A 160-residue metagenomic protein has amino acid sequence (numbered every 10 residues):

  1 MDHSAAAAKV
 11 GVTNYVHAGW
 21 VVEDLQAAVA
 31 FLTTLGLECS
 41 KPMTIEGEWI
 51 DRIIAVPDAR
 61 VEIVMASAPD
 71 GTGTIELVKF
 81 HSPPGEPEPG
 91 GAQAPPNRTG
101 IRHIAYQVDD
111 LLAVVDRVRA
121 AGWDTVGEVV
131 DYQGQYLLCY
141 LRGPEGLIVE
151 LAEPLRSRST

Functional and structural regions predicted by a protein language model:
M1-V29, L35-K41, G100-Y106, L155-T160: N-terminal beta-strand motif that seeds the catalytic metal site of vicinal oxygen chelate
N14-E23, V64-H81, E88-R117, L137-R142 (+1 more regions): Vicinal oxygen chelate
W20-T72, A113, A120, C139-R142: Core segments of cupin and vicinal oxygen chelate
C39-G47, G127-Y132, R156-S159: Conserved catalytic-core motifs of GNAT/GCN5-like acyltransferases
E46-R52, G85-G90, G127-E128: A cross-kingdom feature marking solvent-exposed beta-strand/loop segments within repeated, beta-rich binding/scaffold
V56-D58, V130-Q133: Short loop/turn motifs at secondary-structure junctions and domain boundaries
L151-E153: Conserved SAM-binding loop
